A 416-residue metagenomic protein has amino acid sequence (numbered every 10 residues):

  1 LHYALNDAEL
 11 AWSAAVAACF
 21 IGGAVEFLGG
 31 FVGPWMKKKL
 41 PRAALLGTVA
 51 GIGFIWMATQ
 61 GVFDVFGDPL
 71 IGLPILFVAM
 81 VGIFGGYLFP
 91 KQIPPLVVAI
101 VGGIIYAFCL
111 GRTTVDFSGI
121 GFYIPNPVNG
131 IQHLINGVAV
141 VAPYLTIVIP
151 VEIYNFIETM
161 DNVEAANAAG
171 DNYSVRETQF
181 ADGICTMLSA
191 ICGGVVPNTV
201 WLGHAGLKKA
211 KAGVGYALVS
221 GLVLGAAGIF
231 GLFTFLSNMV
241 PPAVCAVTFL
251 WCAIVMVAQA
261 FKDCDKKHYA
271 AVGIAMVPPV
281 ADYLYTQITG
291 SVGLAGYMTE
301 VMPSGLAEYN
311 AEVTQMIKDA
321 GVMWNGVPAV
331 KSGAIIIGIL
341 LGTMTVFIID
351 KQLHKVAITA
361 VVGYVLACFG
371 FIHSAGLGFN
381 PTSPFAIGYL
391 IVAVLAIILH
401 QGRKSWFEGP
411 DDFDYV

Functional and structural regions predicted by a protein language model:
L1-D7, P34-M36, V163-A168, L188-S189 (+4 more regions): Generic transmembrane alpha-helix signature in multi-pass membrane proteins, especially transporters/channels
A4-T113, A227-P381: Membrane-embedded alpha-helical modules
W12-F20, E177-C185, A217-S220: Alpha-helical transmembrane segments of multi-pass membrane proteins
W12-S13, F20, V32, I104 (+6 more regions): Alpha-helical transmembrane segments of multi-pass small-molecule/ion transporters
I75, P94, A107-R112, Y123-E164 (+2 more regions): Hydrophobic, membrane-embedded alpha-helices of multi-pass small-molecule transporters
V141-V214, F413-Y415: Membrane-embedded helical hairpins/re-entrant loop segments and their flanking transmembrane helices within multi-pass
K351-V356, L399-Y415: Membrane-interface capping segments at transmembrane-helix boundaries
T382-L395: Small-residue-rich transmembrane alpha-helices that serve as helix-helix interface/gating elements in multipass
